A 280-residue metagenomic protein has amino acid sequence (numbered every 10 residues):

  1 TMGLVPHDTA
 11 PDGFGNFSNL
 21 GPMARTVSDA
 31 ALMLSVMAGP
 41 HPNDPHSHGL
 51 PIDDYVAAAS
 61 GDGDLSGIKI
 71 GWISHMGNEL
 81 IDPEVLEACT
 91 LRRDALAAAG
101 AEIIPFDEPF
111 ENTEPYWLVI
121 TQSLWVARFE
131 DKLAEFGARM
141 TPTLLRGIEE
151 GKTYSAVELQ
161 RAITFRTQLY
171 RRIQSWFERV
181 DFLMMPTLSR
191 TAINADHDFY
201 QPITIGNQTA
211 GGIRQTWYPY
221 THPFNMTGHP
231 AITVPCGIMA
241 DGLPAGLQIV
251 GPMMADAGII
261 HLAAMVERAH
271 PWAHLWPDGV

Functional and structural regions predicted by a protein language model:
T1-E87, L91, A269-V280: A short helix-breaking turn/cap at a secondary-structure junction
S18-R25, E149-Y154, I249-V250: Short, well-ordered beta-strand elements within core beta-sheets of diverse protein domains
P22, L243-P252, I259-I260: Short, well-ordered beta-strand elements
S47, R161, I193-Y218: Short, surface-exposed loop/helix-turn segments at secondary-structure junctions that function as lids/hinges flanking
D54-A59, I81-D107, F129-E135, L159-V180: Acyltransferase
A59-I73, I120-Q174, P186-H197, T233-L243: Short helix-loop capping/hinge segments that flank enzyme active sites or metal/cofactor-binding pockets
H75, E108, V180, M185-R190: Short, well-ordered beta-to-alpha junction loops that form the rim of enzyme active sites and present histidine/acidic
R172-S175, G211-V234: Small-aliphatic-rich amphipathic alpha-helix that forms the alpha element of a beta-alpha
